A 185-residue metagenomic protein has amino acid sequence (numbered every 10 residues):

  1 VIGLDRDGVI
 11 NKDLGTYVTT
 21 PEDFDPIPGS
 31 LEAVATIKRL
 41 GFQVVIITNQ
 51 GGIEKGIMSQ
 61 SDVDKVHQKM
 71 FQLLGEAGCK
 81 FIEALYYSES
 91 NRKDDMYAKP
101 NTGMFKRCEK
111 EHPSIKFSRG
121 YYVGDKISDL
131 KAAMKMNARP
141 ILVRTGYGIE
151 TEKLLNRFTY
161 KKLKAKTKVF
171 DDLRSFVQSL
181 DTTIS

Functional and structural regions predicted by a protein language model:
V1-V45: Active-site neighborhood of HAD-like aspartate-dependent phosphohydrolases
G3, E83-L85, Y121: Residues embedded in well-ordered beta-strands within globular domains across many folds
L4-D7, N49, D125, D129: Acidic active-site catalytic centers that drive phospho-/nucleotidyl reactions and related ester hydrolyses
V9-N11, I53, D129, G148-I149: Active-site loop signature of alpha/beta-hydrolase-fold enzymes
D13, G56, S179: Residues that scaffold the ATP/ADP-binding catalytic core of kinase and kinase-like folds
T20-I27, S59-D64, A98: Flexible, glycine- and charge-enriched loops at secondary-structure boundaries
S30, V34-H67, K80-R92, A133: Substrate-recognition element of Asp-dependent hydrolases with the DxDx(T/V) motif
S61, K65-K80, R92-Y122, K126-S185: Asp-based, Mg2+/Mn2+-dependent phosphohydrolase catalytic module
